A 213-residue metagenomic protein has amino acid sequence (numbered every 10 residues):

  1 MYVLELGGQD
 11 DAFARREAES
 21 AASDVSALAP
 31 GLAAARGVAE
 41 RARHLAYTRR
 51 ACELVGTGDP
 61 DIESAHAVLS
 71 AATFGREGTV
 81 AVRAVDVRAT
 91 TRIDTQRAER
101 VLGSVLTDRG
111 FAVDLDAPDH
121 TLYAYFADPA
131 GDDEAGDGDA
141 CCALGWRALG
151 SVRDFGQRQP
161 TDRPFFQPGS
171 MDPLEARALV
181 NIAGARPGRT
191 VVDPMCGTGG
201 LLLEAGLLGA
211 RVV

Functional and structural regions predicted by a protein language model:
Y2-D108, D114-L115: Non-catalytic nucleic-acid substrate-recognition regions in nucleic-acid-modifying enzymes
Q9, R97, S170, C196-G197: Residue-level recognition of alpha-helix initiation/capping sites
Q9-A12, L149, D162-A185: Conserved SAM-binding loop and adjacent beta-strand
A22, D128, G209: Active-site catalytic pocket residues across diverse enzymes, especially alpha/beta-hydrolases
C52, C141-C142, C196: Generic recognition of cysteine residues
A71-G169: Non-catalytic substrate-recognition/targeting regions of SAM-dependent transferases
F166, A176-V213: Conserved S-adenosyl-L-methionine
